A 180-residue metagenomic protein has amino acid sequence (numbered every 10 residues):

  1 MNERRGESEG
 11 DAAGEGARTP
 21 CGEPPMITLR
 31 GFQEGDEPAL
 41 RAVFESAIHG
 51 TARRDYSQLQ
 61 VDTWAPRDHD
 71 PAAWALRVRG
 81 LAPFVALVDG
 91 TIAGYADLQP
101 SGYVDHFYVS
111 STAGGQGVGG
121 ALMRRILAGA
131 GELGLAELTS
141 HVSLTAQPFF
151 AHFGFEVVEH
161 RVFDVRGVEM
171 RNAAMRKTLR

Functional and structural regions predicted by a protein language model:
M1-D11, E15-P38, R180: Conserved N-terminal entry element of GNAT/NAT acetyltransferase domains
G31-G35, A42-G114, M123-R125, G129 (+4 more regions): Acetyl-CoA-dependent GNAT
G117: Glycine-rich phosphate-binding loop
T139-H141, E156-A174: Conserved catalytic-core motifs of GNAT/GCN5-like acyltransferases
A146-Q147, R166: Short secondary-structure capping/turn micro-motifs that flank functional sites
F150, F155: Conserved active-site tyrosine of GNAT-family acetyltransferases
